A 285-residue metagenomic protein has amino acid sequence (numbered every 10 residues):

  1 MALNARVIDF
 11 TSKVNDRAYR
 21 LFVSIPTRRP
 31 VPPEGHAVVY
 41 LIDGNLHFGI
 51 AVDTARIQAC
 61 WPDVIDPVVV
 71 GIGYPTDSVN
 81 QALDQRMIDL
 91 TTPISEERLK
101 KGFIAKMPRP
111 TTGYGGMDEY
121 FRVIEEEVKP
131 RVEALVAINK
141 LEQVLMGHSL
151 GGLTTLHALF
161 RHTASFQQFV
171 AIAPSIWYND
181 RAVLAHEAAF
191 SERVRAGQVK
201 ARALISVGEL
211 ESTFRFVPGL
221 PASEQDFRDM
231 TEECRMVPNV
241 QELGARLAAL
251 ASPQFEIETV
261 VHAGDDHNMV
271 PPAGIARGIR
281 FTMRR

Functional and structural regions predicted by a protein language model:
M1-R285: Non-catalytic cap/lid and distal C-terminal segments of serine-dependent acyl enzymes
